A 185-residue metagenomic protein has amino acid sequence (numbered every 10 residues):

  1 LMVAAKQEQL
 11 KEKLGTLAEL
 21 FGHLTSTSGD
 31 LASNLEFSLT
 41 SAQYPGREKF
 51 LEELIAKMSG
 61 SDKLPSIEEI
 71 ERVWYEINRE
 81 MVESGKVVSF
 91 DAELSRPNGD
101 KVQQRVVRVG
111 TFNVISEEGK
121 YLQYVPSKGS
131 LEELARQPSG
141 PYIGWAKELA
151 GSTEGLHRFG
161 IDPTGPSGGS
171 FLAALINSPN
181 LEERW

Functional and structural regions predicted by a protein language model:
L1-E80: Charged heptad-repeat coiled-coil "stalk" segments of single-pass membrane proteins that scaffold or bridge
I67, W74-A150: Divalent-cation
L131-P179: Extended, hydrophilic extramembrane loops/domains of integral membrane proteins
L181-W185: Hydrophobic alpha-helical transmembrane segments
